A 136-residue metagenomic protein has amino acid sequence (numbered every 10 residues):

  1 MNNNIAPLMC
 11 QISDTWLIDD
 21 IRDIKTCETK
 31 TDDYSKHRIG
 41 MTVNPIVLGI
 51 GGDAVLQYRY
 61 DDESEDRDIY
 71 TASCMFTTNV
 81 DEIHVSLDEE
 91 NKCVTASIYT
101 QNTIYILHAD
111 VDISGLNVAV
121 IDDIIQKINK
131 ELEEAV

Functional and structural regions predicted by a protein language model:
N2-A96, T100-V136: Cysteine-centric segments in proteins
